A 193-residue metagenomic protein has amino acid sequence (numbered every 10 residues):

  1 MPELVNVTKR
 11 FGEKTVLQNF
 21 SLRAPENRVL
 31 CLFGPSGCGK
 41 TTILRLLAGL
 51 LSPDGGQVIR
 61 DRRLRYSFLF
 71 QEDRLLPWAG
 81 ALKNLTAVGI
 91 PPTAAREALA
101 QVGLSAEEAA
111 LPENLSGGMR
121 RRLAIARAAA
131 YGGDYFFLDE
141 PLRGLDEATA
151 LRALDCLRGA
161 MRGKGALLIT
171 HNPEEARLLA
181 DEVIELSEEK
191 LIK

Functional and structural regions predicted by a protein language model:
F33-P35: The feature captures the beta-strand-to-loop junction immediately N-terminal to the Walker
A48: Helix-to-loop junction immediately C-terminal to a conserved catalytic motif
P92-E107: Conserved ABC ATPase "signature" region
L111-L115, M119: Conserved ABC ATPase signature
I125: Hydrophobic anchor residue at the start of the ABC signature
E147-T149: Helix N-cap at the start of a conserved alpha-helix in ABC-type nucleotide-binding domains
K164-T170: Conserved H-loop
